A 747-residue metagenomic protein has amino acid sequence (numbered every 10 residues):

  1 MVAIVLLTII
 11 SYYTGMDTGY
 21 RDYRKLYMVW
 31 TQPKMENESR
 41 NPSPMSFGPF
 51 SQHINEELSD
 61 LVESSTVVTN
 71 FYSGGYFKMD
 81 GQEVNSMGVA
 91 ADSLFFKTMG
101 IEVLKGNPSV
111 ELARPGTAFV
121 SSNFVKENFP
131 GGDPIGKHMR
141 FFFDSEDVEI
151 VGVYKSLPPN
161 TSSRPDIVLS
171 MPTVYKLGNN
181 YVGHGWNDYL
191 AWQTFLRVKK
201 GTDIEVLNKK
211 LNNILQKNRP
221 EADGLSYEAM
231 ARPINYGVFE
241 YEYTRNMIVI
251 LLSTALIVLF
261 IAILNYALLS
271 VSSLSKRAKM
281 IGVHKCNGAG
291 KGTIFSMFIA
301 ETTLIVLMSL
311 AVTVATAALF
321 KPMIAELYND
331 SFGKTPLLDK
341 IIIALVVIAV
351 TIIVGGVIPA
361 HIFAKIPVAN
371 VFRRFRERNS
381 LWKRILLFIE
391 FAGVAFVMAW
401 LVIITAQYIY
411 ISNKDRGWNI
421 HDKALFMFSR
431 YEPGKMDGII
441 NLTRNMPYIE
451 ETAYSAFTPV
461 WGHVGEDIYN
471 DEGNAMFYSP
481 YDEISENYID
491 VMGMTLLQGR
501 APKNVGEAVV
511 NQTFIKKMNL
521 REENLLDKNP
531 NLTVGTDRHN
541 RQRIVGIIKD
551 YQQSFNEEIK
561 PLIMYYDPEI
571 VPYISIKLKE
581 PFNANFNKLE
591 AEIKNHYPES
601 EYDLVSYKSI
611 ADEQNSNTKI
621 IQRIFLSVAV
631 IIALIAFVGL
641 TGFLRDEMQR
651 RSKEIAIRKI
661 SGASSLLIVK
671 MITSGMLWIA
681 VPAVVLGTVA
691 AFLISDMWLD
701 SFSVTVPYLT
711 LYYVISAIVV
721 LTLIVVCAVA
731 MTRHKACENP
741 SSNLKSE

Functional and structural regions predicted by a protein language model:
M1, C286-G290, S309-T313, G356 (+4 more regions): A short glycine-centered flexible hinge/capping loop motif at secondary-structure junctions
M1-Y13, T244-K279, L307, V312 (+5 more regions): Hydrophobic alpha-helical transmembrane segments of multi-pass inner-membrane transport and secretion
L6-G74, N187-R197, N208-K210, M230-I234 (+1 more regions): Membrane-proximal extracellular/periplasmic loop immediately following the first transmembrane helix
T8, Q216-K217, T302-K365, A406 (+1 more regions): Small-residue-rich transmembrane alpha-helices
Y20, K210-I257, S275-K276, G290-K291 (+6 more regions): Membrane-helix entry/capping segments
D92-K105, A118-Y243, N441, N445-E613: Mid-to-C-terminal secondary-structure elements that act as membrane-proximal/extracytoplasmic interface segments
L264-I305, K365-R376, V638-I679, C737-E747: Intracellular coupling helices
V357-L386: Cytosolic-side transmembrane helix boundary signature
